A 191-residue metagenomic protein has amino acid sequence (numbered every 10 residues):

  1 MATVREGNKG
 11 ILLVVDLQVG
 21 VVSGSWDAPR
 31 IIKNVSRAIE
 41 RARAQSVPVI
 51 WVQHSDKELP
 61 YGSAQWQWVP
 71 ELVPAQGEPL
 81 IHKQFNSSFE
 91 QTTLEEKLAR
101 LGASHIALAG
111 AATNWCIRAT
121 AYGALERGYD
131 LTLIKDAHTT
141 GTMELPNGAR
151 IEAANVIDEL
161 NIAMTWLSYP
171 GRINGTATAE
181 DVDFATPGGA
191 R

Functional and structural regions predicted by a protein language model:
A2-I11, K33, R37-E40, A44-Q45 (+1 more regions): Active-site-adjacent betaalpha module
L13-L17: N-terminal nucleotide-binding beta1-loop-alpha1 segment
Q18-G24: Short acidic, Gly/Ser-rich segments with clustered Asp/Glu that frequently serve as metal-coordination loops in enzyme
V19, V49, H54-E58: Short active-site-proximal "capping" loops at secondary-structure junctions
S25-R30, L59: Short glycine-enriched, charge-decorated loop/helix-capping segments at active-site entrances that position
